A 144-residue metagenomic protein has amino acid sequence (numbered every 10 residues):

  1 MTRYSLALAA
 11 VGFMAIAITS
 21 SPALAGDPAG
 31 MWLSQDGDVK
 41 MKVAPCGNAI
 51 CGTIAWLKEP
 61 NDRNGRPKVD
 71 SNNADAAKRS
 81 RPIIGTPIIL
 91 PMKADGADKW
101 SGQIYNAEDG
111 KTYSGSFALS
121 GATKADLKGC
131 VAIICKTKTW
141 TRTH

Functional and structural regions predicted by a protein language model:
M1-A10: Bacterial N-terminal signal peptides that target proteins for export
I18-S20: N-terminal signal peptide c-region/cleavage motif recognized by signal peptidases
A23-A25: Boundary at the C-terminal end of the N-terminal hydrophobic targeting segment
P28-A29, Q35-N106, T112-G115: Central antiparallel beta-sheet cores of small beta-barrel/beta-sandwich binding domains
G96, G121-T123: Residue-level recognition of beta-strand termini and adjacent short loop/turns
A107-D109, S114-F117, K124-T137: Short, exposed beta-strand-loop hairpins at the edges of beta-sheets in extracellular/periplasmic proteins
T143-H144: Short, solvent-exposed mixed-charge patches
